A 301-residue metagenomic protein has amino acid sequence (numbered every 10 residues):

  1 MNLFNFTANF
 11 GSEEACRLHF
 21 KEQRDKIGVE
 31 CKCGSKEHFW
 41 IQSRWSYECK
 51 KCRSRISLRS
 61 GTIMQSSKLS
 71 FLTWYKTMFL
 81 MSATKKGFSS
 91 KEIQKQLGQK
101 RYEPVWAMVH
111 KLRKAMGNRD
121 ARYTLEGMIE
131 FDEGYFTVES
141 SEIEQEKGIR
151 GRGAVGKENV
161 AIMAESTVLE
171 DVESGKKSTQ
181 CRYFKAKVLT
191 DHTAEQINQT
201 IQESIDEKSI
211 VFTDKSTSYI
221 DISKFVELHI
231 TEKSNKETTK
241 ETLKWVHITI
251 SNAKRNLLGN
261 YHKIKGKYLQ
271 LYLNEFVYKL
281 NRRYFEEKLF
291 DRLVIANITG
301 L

Functional and structural regions predicted by a protein language model:
M1-L301: Residue-level recognition of single "structural anchor" positions that define or cap local secondary structure
